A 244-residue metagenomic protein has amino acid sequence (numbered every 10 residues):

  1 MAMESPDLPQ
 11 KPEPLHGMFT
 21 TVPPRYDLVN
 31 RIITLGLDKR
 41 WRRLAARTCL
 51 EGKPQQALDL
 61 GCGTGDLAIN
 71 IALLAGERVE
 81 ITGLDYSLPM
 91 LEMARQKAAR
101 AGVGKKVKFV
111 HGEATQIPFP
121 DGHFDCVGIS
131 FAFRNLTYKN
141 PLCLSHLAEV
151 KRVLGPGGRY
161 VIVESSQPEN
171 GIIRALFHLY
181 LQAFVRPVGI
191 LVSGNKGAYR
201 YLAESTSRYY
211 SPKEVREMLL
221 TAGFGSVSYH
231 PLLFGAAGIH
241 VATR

Functional and structural regions predicted by a protein language model:
L35-Q55, N70: Conserved alpha-helix/loop element of class I SAM-dependent methyltransferases that forms part of the SAM/SAH-binding
Q56-Q116: Class I SAM-dependent methyltransferase SAM/SAH-binding core
E77-R78, L154-R159: Short glycine-dipeptide loop
T115-V127: A short acidic, Gly/Pro-enriched loop at the edge of an enzyme's catalytic core that lines a small-molecule cofactor
D125-N140: A short SAM/SAH-binding and catalytic strip from SAM-dependent methyltransferases
L144-P156: A short glycine-rich, Lys/Arg-flanked "PGG" loop and its adjoining helix->strand segment in the class I
V163-M218, S228: C-terminal alpha-helical "lid/dimerization" subdomain adjacent to the S-adenosyl-L-methionine
R216, G225-R244: Core SAM-dependent methyltransferase catalytic element
